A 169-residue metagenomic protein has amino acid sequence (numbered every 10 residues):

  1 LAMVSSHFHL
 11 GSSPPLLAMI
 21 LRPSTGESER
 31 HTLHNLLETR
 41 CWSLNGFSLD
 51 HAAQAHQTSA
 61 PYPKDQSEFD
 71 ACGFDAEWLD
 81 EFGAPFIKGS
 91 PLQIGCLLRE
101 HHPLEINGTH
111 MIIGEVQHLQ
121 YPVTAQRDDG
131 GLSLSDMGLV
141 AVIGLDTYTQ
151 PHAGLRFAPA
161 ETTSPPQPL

Functional and structural regions predicted by a protein language model:
L1-L169: Basic, polyanion-binding surface patches
